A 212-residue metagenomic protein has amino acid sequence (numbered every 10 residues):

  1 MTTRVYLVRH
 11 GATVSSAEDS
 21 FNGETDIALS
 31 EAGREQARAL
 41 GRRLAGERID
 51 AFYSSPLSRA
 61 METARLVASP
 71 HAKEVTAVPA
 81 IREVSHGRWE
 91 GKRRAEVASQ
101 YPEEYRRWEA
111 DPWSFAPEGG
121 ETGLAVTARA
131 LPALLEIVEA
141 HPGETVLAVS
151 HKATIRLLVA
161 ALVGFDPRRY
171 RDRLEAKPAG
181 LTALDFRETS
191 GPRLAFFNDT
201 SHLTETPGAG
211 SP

Functional and structural regions predicted by a protein language model:
M1-T3, K73, V84-E96, E139 (+2 more regions): Acidic, low-complexity terminal tails and accessory targeting/binding regions of phosphate-metabolizing enzymes
M1-Y6, A51: Extreme N-terminal starter segment of soluble prokaryotic enzymes
H10, G33, H151: Short, conserved phosphate/pyrophosphate- and ester-handling motifs at nucleotide-, phospho-/glycolipid
T13-D26: Glycine-rich N-terminal loop/short-helix segment of MobA-like nucleotidyltransferase
G33-D50, L135-I137, A183-D185: A short, N-terminal amphipathic alpha-helix
R38-Y105: Phosphate-coordination/substrate-recognition cap region in phosphate-metabolizing enzymes
S54-S55, A128, V149-S150: Short beta-strand scaffold positions
E104-A125: Short glycine/proline- and acidic residue-enriched helix-loop micro-motifs that form flexible lids or anion-recognition
